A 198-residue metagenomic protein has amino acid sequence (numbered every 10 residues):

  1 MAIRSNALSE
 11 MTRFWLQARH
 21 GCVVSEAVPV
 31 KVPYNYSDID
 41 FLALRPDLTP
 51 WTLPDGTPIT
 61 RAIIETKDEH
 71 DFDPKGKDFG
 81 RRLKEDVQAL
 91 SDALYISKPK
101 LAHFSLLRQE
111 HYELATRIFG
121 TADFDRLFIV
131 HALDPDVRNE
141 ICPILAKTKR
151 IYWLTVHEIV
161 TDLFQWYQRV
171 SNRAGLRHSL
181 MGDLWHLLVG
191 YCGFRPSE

Functional and structural regions predicted by a protein language model:
M1-E198: Intrinsically disordered, low-complexity Ser/Thr/Pro/Gly-rich regulatory segments
